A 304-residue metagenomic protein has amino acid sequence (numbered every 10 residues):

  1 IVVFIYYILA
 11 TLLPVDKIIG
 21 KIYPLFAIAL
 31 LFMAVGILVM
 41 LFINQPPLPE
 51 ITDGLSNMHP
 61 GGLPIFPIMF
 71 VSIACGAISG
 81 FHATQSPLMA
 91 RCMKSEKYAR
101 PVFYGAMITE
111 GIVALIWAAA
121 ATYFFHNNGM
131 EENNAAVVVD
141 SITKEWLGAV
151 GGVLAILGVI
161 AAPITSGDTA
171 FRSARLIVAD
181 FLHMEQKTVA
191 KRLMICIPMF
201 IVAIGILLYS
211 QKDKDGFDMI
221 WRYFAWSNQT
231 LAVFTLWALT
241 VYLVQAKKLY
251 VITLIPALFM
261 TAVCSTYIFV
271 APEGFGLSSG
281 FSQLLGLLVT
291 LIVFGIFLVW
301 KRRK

Functional and structural regions predicted by a protein language model:
I1, S86-G111, A136-S141, G167-I195: Helix-loop-helix connectors at the membrane interface of multi-pass transporters/channels
I1-T11, L31-S56, Y242-Y250, T266-G274: Hydrophobic alpha-helical segments and their helix-loop junctions in multi-pass secondary transporters
V2, H59-A74, V113-I116, A121-Y123 (+2 more regions): Select transmembrane alpha-helical segments in multipass membrane proteins
V2-F4, L25-M40, M107-I112, I116 (+3 more regions): Small-residue-rich segments of transmembrane alpha-helices in multi-pass membrane proteins, especially helix faces
V15, I19-F26, R175-L176, F181-M199 (+1 more regions): C-terminal membrane-solvent junction of multi-pass transporters and transport-like membrane proteins
L41-T52, K97, Y104-S141, Q211-D215: Extracellular/periplasmic helix-exit of transmembrane alpha-helices
V71-M93, W117-A119, A149-L182: Membrane-helix boundary/coupling elements in multi-pass transport proteins
I296-K304: Membrane-interface capping segments at transmembrane-helix boundaries
